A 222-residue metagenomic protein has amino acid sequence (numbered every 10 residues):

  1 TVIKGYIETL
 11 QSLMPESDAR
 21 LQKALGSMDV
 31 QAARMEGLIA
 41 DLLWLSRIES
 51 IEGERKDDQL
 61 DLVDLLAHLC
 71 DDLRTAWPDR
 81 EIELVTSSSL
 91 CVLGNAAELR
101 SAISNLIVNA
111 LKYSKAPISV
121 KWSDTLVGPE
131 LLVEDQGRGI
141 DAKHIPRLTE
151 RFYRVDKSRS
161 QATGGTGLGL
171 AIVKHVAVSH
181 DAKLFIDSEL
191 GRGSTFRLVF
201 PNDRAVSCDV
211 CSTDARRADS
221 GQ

Functional and structural regions predicted by a protein language model:
Q11-D18: Short acidic helix/loop segment immediately C-terminal to the autophosphorylated histidine in two-component histidine
S27-M35: Short alpha-helical segment of the dimerization/phosphotransfer core of two-component systems
K56-D71, W122: A conserved beta-strand-to-alpha-helix junction within the catalytic ATP-binding
K56-Q59, D79-C91, L126: Conserved catalytic submotifs in the C-terminal HATPase_c
A116, D181-A182: Conserved glycine-rich
P117-V127: Short beta-strand/loop element within the Bergerat-fold HATPase_c
I140-R154: Short conserved segment of the HATPase_c
